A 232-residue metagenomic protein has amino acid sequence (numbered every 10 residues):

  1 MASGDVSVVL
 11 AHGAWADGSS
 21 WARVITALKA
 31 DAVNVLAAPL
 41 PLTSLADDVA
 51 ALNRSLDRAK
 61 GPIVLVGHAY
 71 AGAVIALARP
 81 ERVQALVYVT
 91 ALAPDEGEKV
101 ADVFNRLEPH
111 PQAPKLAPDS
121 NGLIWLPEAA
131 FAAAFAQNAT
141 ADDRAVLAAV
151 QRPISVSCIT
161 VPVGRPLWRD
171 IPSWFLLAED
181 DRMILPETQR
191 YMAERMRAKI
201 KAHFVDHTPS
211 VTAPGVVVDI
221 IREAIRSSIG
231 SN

Functional and structural regions predicted by a protein language model:
A2-S3, R58-G61, R169, A224-I229: Glycine-rich phosphate-binding loop signature in dinucleotide/nucleotide-binding domains
G4-G61: Active-site catalytic motif of lipid deacylating hydrolases and related acyltransferases
V6, W168-S173, R195-A198: Short, proline-enriched alpha-helix->beta-strand connector loops that line the catalytic pocket of alpha/beta-hydrolase
V66-A76: Gly/Ala-rich beta-loop-alpha elbow adjacent to hydrolase catalytic centers
R82-E128, S155-P162: Flexible "cap/lid" loop of the alpha/beta hydrolase fold
V146-L167: Active-site nucleophile elbow and catalytic-triad environment of alpha/beta-hydrolase enzymes
F175-L177: Short beta-strand/loop motif that positions the catalytic acidic residue of the alpha/beta-hydrolase fold
E179-F204, T208-V211, E223-A224: Conserved loop-alpha-helix segment in the C-terminal half of the alpha/beta-hydrolase fold that carries the catalytic
